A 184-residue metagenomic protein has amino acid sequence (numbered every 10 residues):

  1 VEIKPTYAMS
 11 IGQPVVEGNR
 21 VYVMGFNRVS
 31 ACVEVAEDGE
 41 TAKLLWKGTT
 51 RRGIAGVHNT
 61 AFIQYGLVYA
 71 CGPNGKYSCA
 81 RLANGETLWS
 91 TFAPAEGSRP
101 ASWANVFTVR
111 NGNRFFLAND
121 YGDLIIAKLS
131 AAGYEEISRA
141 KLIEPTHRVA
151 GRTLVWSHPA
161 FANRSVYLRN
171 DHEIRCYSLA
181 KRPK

Functional and structural regions predicted by a protein language model:
V1-K184: Noncatalytic, solvent-exposed loop/strand surfaces of beta-propeller-type extracellular/periplasmic domains
